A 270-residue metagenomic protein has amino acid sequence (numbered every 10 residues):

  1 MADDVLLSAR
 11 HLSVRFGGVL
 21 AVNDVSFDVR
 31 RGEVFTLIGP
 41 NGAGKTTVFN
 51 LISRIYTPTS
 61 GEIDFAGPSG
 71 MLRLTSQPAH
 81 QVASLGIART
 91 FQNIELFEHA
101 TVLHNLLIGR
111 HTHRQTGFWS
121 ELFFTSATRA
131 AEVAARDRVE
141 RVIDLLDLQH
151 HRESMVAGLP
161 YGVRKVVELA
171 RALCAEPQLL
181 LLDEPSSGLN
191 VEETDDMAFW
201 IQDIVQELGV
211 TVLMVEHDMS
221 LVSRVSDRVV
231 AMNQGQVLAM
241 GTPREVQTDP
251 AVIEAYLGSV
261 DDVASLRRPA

Functional and structural regions predicted by a protein language model:
A2-A270: Glycine-rich phosphate-binding loops of nucleotide-dependent enzymes
